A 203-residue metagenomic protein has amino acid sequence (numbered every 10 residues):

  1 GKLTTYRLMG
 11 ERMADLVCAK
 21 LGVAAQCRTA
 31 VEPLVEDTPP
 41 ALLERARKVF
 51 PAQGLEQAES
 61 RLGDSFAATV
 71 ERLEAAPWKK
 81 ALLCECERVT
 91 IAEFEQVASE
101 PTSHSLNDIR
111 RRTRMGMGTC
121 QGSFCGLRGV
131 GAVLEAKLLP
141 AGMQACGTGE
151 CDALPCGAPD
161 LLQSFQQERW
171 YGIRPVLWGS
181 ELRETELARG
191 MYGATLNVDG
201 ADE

Functional and structural regions predicted by a protein language model:
G1-E203: Helix-rich C-terminal "cap"/substrate-channel and partner-interaction subdomain that packs against the flavin-binding
